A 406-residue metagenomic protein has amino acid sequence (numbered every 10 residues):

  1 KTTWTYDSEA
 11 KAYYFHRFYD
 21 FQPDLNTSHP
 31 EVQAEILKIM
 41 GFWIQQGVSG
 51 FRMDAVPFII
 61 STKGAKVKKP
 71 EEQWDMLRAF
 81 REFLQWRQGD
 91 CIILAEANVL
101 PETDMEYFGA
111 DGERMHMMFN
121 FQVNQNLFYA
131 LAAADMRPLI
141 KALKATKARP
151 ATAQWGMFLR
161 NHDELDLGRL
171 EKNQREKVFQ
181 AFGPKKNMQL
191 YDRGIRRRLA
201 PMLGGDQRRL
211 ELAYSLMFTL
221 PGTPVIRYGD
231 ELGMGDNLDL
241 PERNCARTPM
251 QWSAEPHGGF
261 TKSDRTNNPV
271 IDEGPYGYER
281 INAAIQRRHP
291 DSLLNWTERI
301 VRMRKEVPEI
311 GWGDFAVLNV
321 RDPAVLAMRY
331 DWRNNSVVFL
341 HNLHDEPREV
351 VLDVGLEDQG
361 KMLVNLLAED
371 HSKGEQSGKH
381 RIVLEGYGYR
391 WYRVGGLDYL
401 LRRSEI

Functional and structural regions predicted by a protein language model:
K1-I406: Active-site and adjacent substrate-binding regions of carbohydrate-active enzymes
